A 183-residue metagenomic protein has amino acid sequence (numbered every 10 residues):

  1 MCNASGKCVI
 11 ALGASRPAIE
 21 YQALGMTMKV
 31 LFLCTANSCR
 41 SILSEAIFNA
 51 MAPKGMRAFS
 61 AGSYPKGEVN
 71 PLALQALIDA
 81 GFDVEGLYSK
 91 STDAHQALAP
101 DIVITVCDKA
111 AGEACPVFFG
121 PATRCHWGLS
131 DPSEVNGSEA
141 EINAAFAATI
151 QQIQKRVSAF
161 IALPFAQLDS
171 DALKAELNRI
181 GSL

Functional and structural regions predicted by a protein language model:
N3, E20-Q22, T27-Q96: Conserved active-site segments centered on acidic
S38, D108-A111: Short glycine-rich anion-binding loops that position phosphate/pyrophosphate groups of nucleotides and phosphorylated
I42-S44, N70, E113-P116, N136: Short glycine-/acidic-enriched loop or helix-start segments at secondary-structure transitions that form or flank
D101: Conserved acidic residues
A114-L183: Phosphate-binding/catalytic loops
